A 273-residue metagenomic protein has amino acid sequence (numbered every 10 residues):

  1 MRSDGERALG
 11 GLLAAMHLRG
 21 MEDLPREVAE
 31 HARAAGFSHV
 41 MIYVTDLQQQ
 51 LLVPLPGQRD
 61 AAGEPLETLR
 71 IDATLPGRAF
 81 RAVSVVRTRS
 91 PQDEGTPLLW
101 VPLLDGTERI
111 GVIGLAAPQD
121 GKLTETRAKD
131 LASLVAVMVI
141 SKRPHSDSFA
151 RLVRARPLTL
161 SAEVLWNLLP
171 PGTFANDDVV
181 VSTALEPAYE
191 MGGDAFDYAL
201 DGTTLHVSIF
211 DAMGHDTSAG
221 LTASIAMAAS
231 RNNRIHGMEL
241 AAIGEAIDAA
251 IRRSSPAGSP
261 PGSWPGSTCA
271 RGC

Functional and structural regions predicted by a protein language model:
M1-L18, S141-P144: Signal-transmission linkers at sensory-effector interfaces
A8-L12, R19-I42, I71-L75, V164 (+2 more regions): Amphipathic alpha-helical coiled-coil segments that mediate homodimerization and allosteric signal transmission
L13, L24-S84, S90: Structured interaction and signal-relay segments at domain junctions
E27-S38, P157, S161-P170, G220-C273: Catalytic core of PPM/PP2C metal-dependent serine/threonine phosphatase domains
V86-S90, E94-D105: A short, aliphatic-rich beta-strand micro-motif
G111-G121, A212-M213: Short beta-strand-to-loop transition segments that serve as allosteric relay/switch motifs in sensory/regulatory domains
G121-I140, S224-A228: Amphipathic alpha-helical "output/dimerization" segments
L131-M191: Regulatory cytosolic signal-relay segments
